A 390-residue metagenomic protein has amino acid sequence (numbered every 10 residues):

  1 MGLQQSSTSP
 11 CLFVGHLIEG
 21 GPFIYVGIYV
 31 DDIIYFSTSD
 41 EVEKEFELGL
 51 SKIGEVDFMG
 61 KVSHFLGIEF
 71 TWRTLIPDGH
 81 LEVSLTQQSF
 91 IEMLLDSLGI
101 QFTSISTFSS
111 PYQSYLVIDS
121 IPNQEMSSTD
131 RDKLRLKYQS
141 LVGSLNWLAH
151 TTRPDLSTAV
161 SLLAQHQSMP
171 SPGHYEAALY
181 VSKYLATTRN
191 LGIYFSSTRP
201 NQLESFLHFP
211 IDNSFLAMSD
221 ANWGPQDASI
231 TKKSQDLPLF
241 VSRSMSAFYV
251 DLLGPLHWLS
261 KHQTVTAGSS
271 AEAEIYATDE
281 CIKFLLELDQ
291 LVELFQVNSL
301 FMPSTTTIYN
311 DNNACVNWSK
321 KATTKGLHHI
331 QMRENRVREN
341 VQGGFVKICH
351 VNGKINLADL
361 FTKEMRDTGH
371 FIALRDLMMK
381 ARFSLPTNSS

Functional and structural regions predicted by a protein language model:
M1-G20: Acyl-thioester-dependent condensation/acyltransferase catalytic cores
L3, F13, F46, G54 (+3 more regions): Aromatic-residue hotspot detector
Q5-T8, I34-I91, L95-L98, S182 (+4 more regions): Polymerase palm active-site segment centered on the conserved acidic dipeptide of motif C
F13-G15, L66-T71, S84, Y194 (+3 more regions): Residues in well-ordered beta-strands of folded domains
G15-E55, T71-S84, Q165-P172, A314-L327 (+1 more regions): Catalytic palm subdomain of template-directed nucleic-acid polymerases, centered on the conserved carboxylate motif
P22-V26, V30, F90-S390: Divalent metal-binding acidic/histidine catalytic loops
